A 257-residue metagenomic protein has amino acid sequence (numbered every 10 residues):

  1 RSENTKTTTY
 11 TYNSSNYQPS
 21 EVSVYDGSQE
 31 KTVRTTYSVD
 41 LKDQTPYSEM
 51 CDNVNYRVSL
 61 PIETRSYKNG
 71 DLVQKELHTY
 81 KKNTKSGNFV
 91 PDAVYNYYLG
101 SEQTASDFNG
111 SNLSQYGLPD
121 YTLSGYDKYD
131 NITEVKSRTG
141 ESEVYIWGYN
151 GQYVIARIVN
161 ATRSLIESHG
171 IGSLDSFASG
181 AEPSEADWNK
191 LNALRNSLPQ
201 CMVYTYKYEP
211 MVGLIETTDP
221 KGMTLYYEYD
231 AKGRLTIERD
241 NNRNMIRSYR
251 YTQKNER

Functional and structural regions predicted by a protein language model:
R1-N13, Y17-S137, E141-D219, T224-R257: Beta-strand elements of repeat-based all-beta scaffolds
